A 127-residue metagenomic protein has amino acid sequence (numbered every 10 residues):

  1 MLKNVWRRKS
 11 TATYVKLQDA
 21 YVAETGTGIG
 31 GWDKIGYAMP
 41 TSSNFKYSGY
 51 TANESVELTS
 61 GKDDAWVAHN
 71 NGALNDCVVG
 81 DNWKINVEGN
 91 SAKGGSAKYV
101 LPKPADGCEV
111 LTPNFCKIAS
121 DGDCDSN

Functional and structural regions predicted by a protein language model:
M1-A23: Amphipathic alpha-helical segments typified by the pilin-like N-terminal helix that continues immediately C-terminal
A23-N127: Periplasmic/extracellular, small/polar-rich flexible segments of pilin-like filament-forming proteins
